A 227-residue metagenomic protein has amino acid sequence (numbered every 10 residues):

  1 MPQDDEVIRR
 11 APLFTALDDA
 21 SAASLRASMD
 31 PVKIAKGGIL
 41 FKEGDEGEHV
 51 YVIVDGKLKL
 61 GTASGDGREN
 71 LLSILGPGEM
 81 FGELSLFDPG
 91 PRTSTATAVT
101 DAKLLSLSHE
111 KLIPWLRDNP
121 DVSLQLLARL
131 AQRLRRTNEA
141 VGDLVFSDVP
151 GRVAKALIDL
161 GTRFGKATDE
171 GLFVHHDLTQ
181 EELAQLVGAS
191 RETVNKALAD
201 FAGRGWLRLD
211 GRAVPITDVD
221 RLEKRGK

Functional and structural regions predicted by a protein language model:
M1-K36, S85-L86: Cyclic nucleotide-binding regulatory module and flanking cytosolic helices
G37, E48-G61, G76-G78: Glycine- and acidic-residue-biased ligand/ion/polar-headgroup-sensing regions
L40-D45: Short phosphate-coordinating micro-motif centered on Lys-Gly-acidic
S73-R135: Cyclic-nucleotide recognition modules
V99, R117-G188: Polybasic "coupling" helices that flank or enter modular domains
F164, D169, T179, A213-K227: Short, cationic-aromatic polyanion-contact patches
E192: Key DNA-contact positions within bacterial/archaeal DNA-binding proteins
G205: Glycine-centered, phosphate/nucleic-acid-interacting loop/turn motifs that mediate DNA/RNA or nucleotide
